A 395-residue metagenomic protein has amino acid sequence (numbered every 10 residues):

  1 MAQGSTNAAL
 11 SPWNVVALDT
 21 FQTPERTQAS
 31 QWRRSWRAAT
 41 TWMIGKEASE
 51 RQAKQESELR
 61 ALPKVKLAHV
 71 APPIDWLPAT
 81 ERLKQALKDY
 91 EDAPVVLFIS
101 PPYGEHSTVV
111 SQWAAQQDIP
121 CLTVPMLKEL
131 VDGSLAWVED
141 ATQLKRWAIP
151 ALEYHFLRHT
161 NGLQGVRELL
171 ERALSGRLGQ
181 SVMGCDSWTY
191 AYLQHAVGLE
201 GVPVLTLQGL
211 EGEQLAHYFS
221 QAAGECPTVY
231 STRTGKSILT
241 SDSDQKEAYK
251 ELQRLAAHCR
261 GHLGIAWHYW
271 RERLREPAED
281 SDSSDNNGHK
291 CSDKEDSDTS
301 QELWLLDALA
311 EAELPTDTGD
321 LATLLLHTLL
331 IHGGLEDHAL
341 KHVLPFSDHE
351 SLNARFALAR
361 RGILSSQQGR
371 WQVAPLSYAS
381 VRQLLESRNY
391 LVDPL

Functional and structural regions predicted by a protein language model:
M1-D140: Extended, compositionally biased accessory segments flanking or bridging domains
S100, L122-V166, M183-G184: Conserved P-loop NTPase "ATPase switch" module shared by AAA+ and STAND
E153-V197, V204-L207, G212-L215: Sensor-1/coupling segment of RecA-like P-loop NTPase cores
P203-A248, A257-H258, Y269: Conserved small helical "lid"/interfacial subdomain of P-loop NTPases
E272-E350: Winged-helix-like regulatory helical subdomains adjacent to P-loop NTPase cores
P345-R361, L376: Short amphipathic alpha-helical interaction segments
A359-R370: A short, conserved structural fragment
S377-L395: Short, amphipathic alpha-helical interaction segments positioned at domain boundaries
